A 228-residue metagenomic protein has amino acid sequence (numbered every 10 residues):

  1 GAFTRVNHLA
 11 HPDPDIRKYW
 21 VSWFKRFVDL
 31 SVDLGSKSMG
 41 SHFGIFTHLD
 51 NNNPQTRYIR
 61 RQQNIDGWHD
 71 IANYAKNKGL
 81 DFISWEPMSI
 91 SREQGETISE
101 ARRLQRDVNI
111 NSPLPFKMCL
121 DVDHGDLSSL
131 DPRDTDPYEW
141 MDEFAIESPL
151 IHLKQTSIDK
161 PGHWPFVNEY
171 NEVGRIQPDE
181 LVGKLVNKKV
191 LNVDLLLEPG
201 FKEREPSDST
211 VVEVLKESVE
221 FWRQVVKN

Functional and structural regions predicted by a protein language model:
G1, H42-I45, A72-K78, L153-Q155 (+1 more regions): Short hydrophobic/aromatic-rich motifs at helix boundaries and adjacent loops
G1-V6, V122: Short, conserved active-site loops that position catalytic residues or coordinate cofactors/metal ions across diverse
T4-V6, I45-T47, S89, S157 (+1 more regions): Short, flexible active-site-adjacent loop segments at beta-strand->alpha-helix junctions, enriched in small/polar
V6-H11, T47-N52, P161-H163, E203-P206: A short acidic, helix-capping loop that chelates divalent metal ions and anchors anionic groups
L9-K117: Active-site acidic/histidine proton-transfer and metal-coordination neighborhood in alpha/beta enzyme cores
G35-K37, H69, G95-N228: Histidine-acidic metal/acid-base catalytic patches
